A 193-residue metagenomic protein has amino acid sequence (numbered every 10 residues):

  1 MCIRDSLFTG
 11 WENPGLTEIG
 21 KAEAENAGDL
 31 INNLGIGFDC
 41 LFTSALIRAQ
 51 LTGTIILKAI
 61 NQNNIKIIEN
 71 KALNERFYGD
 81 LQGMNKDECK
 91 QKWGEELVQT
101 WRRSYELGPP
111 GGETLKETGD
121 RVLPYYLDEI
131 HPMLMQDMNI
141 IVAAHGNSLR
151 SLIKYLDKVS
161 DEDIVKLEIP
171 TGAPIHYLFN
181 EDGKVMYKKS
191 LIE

Functional and structural regions predicted by a protein language model:
M1-I3: Short, small-residue-biased leader/transition segments that mark boundaries at the very start of proteins
S6-G15, M84-K86, L115: Short glycine-enriched, charge-decorated loop/helix-capping segments at active-site entrances that position
T9-G28: Short catalytic helix/loop segments, enriched in acidic residues and glycine and frequently bearing histidine
T17, K21, F42, L46 (+3 more regions): Amphipathic, non-transmembrane alpha-helical scaffold segments
E25-Q99, K154-L178: Phosphate-coordination/substrate-recognition cap region in phosphate-metabolizing enzymes
L97-E117: Short glycine/proline- and acidic residue-enriched helix-loop micro-motifs that form flexible lids or anion-recognition
D137-A143: Residue-level preference for the first positions of well-ordered beta-strands
G146-R150, M186: GST superfamily/GST-like fold recognition
